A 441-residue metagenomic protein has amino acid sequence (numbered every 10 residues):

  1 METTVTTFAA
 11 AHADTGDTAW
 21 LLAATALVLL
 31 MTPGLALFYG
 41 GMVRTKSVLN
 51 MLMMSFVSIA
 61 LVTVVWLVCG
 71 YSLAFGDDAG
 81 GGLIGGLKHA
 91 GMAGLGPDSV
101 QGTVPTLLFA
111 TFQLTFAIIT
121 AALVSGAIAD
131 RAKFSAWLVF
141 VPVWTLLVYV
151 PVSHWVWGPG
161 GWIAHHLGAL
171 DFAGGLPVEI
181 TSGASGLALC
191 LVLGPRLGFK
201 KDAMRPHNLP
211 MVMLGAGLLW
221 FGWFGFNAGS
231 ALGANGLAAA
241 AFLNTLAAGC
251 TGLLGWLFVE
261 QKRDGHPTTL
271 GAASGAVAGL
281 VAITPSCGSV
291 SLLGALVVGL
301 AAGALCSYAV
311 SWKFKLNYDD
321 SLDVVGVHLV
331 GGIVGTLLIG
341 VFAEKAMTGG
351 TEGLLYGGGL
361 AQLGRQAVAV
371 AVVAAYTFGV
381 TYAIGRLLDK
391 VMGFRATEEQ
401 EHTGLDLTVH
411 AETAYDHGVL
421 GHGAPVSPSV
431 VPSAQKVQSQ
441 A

Functional and structural regions predicted by a protein language model:
E2-A441: Glycine- and aromatic-enriched membrane alpha-helices
